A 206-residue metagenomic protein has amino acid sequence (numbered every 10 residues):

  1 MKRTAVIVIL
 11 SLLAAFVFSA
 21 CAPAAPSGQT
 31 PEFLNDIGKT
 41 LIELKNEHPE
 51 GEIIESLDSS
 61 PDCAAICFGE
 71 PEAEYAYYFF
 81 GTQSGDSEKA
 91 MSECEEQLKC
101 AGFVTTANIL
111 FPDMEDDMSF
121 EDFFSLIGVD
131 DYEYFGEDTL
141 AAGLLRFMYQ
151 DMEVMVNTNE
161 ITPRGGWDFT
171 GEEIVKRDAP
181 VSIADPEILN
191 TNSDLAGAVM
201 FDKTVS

Functional and structural regions predicted by a protein language model:
T4-A24: Sec-dependent N-terminal signal peptides of Gram-positive bacterial secreted proteins and lipoproteins
C21-F135, W167-D168, V175-P180, A184 (+1 more regions): Short helix/turn-capping signatures at newly exposed starts of structured segments
D62-A64, A142-L145: Short, hydrophobic/aromatic-rich segments at coil-to-beta transitions
G143-R146, Q150-D168, E172-I174, D178: A short, solvent-exposed beta-edge/loop patch
